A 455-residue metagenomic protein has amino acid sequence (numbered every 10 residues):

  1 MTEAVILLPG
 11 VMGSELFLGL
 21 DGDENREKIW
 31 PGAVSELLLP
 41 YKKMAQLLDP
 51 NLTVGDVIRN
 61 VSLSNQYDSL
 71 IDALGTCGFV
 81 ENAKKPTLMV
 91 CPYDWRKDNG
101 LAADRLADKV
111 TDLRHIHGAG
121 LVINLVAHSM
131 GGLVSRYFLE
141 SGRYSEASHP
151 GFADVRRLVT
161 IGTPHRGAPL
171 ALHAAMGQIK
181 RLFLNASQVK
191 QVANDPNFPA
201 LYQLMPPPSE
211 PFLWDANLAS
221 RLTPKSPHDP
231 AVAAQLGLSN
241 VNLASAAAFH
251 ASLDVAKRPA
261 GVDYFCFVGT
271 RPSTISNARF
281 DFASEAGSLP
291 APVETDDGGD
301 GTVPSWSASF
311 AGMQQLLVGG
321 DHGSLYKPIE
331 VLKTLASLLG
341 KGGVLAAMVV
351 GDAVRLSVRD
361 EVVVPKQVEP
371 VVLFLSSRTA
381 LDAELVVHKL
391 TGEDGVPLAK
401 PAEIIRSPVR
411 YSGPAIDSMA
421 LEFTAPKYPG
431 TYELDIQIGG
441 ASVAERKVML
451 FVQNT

Functional and structural regions predicted by a protein language model:
M1-N194, G299-S305, S309, Q314-T455: N-terminal non-catalytic accessory region
K42, P207-T379: C-terminal catalytic-base region of ester-bond hydrolases, centering on the histidine of the charge-relay
D72, T76, A171-A175, K180-L243: Glycine-rich active-site loop/lid subdomains used to bind and stabilize high-energy intermediates
